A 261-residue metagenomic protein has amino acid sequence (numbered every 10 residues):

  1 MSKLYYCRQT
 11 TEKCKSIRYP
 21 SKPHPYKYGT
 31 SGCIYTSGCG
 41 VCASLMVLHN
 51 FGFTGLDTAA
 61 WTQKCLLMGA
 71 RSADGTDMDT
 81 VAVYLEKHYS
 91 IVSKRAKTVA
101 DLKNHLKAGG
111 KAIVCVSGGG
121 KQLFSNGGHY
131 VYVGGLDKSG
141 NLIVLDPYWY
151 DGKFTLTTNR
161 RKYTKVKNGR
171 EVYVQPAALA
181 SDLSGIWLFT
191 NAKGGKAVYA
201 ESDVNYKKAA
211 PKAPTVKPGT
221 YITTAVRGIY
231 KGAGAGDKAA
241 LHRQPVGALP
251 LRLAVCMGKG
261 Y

Functional and structural regions predicted by a protein language model:
M1-R71, T220-Y221: Active-site-adjacent structural segments surrounding the nucleophilic cysteine of cysteine proteases and isopeptidases
S16-S31, V131, Y230-V246: Short, polar loop/linker segments at the starts of domains and inter-domain junctions
G32-V41, D74, M78, R95 (+1 more regions): Solvent-exposed, acidic/flexible segments
V41, M46, N50-G75, I91 (+4 more regions): Cysteine-dependent hydrolase recognition
S72, K121-S125, D237-A239: Short consensus segments that form the blades of beta-propeller domains, in both extracellular/periplasmic
R95-W149, K153: Active-site-adjacent substructure of cysteine-protease-like catalytic cores
L136-A213: Noncatalytic regulatory segments and standalone regulatory/sensor domains
A210-P218, I222-G260: Beta-loop motif signature
